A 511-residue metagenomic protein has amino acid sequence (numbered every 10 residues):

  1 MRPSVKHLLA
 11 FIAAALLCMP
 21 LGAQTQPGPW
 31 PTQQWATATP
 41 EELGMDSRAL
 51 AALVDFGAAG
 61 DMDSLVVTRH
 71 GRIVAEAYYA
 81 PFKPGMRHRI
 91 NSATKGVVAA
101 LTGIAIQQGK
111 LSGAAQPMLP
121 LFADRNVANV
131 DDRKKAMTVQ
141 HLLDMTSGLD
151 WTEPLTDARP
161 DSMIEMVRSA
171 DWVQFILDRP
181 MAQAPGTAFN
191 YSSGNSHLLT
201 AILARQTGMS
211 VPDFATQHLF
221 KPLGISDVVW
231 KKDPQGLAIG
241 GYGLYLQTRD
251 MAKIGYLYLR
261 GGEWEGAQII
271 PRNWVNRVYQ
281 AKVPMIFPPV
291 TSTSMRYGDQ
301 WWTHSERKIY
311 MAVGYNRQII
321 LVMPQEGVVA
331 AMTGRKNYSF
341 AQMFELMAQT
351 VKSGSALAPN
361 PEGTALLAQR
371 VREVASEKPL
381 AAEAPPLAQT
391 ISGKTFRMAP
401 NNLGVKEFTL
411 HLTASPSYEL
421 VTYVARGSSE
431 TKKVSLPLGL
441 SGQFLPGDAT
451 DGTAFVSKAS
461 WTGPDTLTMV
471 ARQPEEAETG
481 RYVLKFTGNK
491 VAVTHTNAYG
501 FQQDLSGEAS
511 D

Functional and structural regions predicted by a protein language model:
L9-P20: Bacterial N-terminal signal peptides
A52-K83, G327-A330: A short, well-structured edge-of-sheet supersecondary motif
G71, H88-A114, M118, L142 (+2 more regions): Active-site SXXK
Q108-L149, D178-P180, T207-Y242, L246: Active-site helix/loop module of the DD-peptidase/beta-lactamase fold, centered on the serine-lysine SxxK catalytic
N195-I202, Y242-E263, Q318-R335: Active-site-proximal alpha-helical segments within enzyme catalytic domains
D227, V275-A330: Active-site Gly/Thr loop motif
G314-P379: Structured C-terminal helix/loop/strand segments within mature extracytoplasmic catalytic/sensor domains
N360-D511: Peripheral terminal and inter-domain segments
